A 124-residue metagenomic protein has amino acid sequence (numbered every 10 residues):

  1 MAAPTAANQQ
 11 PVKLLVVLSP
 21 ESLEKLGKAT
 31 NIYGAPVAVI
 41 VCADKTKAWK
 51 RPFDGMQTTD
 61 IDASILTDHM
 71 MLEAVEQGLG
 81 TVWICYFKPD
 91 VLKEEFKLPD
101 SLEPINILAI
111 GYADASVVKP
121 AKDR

Functional and structural regions predicted by a protein language model:
M1, V39, D54-E95: Small-aliphatic-rich amphipathic alpha-helix that forms the alpha element of a beta-alpha
A2-L66: Glycine/small-residue-rich phosphate/adenosyl-binding loop
Q9-V12, L79, I105: Short secondary-structure junction motifs
K13, F87-P89, N106: Residue-level "edge-of-site" marker
P36-A38, T81, I105-I107: Structural motif
A43, Y86, Y112: Short secondary-structure boundary segments
L92-I105: Short, electropositive alpha-helical surface patch
I107-R124: C-terminal helix-cap and adjacent tail motif
